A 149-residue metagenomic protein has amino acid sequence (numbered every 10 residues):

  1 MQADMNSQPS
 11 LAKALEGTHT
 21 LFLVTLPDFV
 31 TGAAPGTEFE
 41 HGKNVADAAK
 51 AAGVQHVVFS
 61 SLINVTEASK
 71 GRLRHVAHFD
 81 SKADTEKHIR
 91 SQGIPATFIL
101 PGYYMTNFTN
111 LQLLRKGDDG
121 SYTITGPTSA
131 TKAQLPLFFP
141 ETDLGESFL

Functional and structural regions predicted by a protein language model:
Q2-A3: Cofactor-binding loops of NAD(P)H-dependent oxidoreductases, dominated by short-chain dehydrogenase/reductases
N6-P9, K13-E40, A48-H56, L62-L149: Oxidoreductase cofactor-interface core, primarily capturing Rossmann-like NAD(P)-dependent enzymes
